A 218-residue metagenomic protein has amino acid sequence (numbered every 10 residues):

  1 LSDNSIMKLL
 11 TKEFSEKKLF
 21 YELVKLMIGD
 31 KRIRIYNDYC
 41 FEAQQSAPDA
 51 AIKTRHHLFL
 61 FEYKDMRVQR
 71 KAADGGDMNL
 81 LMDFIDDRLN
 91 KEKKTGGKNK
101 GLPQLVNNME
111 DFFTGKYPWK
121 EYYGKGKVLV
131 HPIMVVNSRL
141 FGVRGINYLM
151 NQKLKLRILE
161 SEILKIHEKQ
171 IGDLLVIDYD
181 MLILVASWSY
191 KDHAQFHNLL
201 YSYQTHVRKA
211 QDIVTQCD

Functional and structural regions predicted by a protein language model:
L1-K17: Interdomain/boundary linker segments immediately adjacent to catalytic/signaling cores
S2-I6, E62-Y63, K71-D74, V143-N147: Short conserved micro-motifs at the rims of enzyme active sites and ligand-binding pockets
K17, G101-E110, Q152-E160: Well-ordered, non-membrane alpha-helical segments in soluble/globular domains
V24-K53: A short acidic/basic microdomain associated with nuclease active sites
D38, L129-N137: Extended hydrophobic secondary-structure segments that form protein cores and membrane-embedded regions
I52-K71: Active-site beta-strand-loop-beta-strand hairpin of nuclease catalytic cores that positions key catalytic residues
D65-V130: Catalytic cores of nucleic-acid endonucleases
V135-D218: Polybasic (Lys/Arg-rich)
